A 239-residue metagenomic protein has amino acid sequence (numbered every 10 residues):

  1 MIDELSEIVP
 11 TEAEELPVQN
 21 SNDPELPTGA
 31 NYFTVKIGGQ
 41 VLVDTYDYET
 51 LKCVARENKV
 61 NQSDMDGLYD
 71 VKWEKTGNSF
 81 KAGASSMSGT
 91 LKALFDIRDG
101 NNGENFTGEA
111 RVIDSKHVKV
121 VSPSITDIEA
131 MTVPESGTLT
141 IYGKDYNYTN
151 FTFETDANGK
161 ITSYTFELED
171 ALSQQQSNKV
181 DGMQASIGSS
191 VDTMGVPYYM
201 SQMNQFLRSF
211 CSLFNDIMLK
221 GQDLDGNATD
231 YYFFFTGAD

Functional and structural regions predicted by a protein language model:
M1-D239: Structural signature of extracellular appendage/secretion-system components
